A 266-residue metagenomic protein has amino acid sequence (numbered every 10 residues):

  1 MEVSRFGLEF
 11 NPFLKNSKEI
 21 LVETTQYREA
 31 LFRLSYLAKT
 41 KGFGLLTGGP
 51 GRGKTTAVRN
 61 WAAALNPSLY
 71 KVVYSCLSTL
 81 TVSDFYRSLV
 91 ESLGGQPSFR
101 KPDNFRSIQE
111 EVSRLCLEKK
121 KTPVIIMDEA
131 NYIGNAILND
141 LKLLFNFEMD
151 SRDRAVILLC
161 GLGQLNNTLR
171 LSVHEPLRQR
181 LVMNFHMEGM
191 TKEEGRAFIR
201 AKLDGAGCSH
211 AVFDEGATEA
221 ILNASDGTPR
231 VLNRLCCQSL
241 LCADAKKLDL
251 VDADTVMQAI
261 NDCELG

Functional and structural regions predicted by a protein language model:
M1-K41, M257, N261, G266: A short, basic N-terminal segment
E2, R59, P176, E193-A197 (+1 more regions): C-terminal alpha-helical "lid" subdomain
F10-F13, Y70-V72, L80-F99: Conserved NTP-binding/hydrolysis module of P-loop NTPases
R33-Y36, P102-E118: Conserved alpha-helical scaffold flanking the Walker A/P-loop in AAA+ ATPase domains
T40-N60: Walker A/P-loop nucleotide-binding motif
F43, S113, K119-L159, S172: Conserved Walker B catalytic segment
A62-L65, L165-R180: Short regulatory helix/loop adjacent to the ATP-binding pocket of P-loop NTPases
S75-T79, T168-L169, V182-G195: Conserved AAA+ ATPase "SRH/arginine-finger" region at the nucleotide-binding site
